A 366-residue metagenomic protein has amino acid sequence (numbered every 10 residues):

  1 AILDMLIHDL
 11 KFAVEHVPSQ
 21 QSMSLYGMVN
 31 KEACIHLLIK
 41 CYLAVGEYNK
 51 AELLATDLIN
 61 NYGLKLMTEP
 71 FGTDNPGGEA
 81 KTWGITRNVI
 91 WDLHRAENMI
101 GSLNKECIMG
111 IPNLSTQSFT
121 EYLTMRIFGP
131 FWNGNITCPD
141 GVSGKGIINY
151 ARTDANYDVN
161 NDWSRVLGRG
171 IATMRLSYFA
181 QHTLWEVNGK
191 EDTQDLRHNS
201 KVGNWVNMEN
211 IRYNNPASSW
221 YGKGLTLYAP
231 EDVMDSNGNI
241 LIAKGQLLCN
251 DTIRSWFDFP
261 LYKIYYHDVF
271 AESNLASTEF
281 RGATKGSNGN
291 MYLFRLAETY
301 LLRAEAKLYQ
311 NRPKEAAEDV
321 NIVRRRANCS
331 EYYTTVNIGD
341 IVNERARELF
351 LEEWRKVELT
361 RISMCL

Functional and structural regions predicted by a protein language model:
A1-C138, E279-L296, Y309-P313, C329-V336 (+2 more regions): Structured, solvent-exposed acidic/aromatic patches
I7, V14-V17, V29, I35 (+14 more regions): Extended aliphatic helical segments
F71-R295: Elongated scaffold/linker segments in the mid-to-C-terminal portions of large proteins
A304: Active-site-proximal region of nucleotide-activated glycan assembly enzymes, centered on histidine/acidic-rich loops
A317-L366: C-terminal structured "cap/appendage" subdomains that terminate the fold
